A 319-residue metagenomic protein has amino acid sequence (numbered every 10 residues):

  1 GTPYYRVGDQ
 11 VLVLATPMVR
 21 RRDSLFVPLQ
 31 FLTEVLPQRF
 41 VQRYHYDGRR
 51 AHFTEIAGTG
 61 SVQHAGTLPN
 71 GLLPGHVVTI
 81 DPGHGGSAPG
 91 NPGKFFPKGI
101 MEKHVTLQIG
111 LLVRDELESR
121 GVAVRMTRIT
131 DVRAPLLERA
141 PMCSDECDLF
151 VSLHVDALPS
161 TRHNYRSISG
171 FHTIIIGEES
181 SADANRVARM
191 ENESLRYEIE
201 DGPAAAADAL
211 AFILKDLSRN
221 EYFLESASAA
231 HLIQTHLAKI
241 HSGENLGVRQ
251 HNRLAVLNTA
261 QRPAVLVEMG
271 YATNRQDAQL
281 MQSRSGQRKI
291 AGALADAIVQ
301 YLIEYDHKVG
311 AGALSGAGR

Functional and structural regions predicted by a protein language model:
G1-T79: Primary recognition of N-terminal secretory signal peptides and signal-anchoring hydrophobic helices
Y4-R6, F26-P28, H52-T54, V77-D81 (+6 more regions): Soluble periplasmic/extracytoplasmic beta-strand elements of cell-envelope proteins
R22-V27, F96, I100-Q108, R133-L137 (+4 more regions): Soluble non-cytosolic domains of exported or imported proteins
L29, T33, L107-R114, L137-A140 (+7 more regions): Extracytoplasmic/secreted envelope proteins and their assembly/folding machinery, especially bacterial periplasmic
T33, P37-V41, L111-V122, S144-D148 (+8 more regions): Sec-exported extracytoplasmic/periplasmic mature domains
T59-L149, V155-G170, G177, R196 (+1 more regions): Active-site histidine-acidic residue metal-binding/catalytic motifs, centered on HxH/HExxH-like signatures
G75, G177-K215: A structural motif
P159, I213-A317: Active-site-adjacent mobile loop/cap segments within catalytic or ligand-binding domains
